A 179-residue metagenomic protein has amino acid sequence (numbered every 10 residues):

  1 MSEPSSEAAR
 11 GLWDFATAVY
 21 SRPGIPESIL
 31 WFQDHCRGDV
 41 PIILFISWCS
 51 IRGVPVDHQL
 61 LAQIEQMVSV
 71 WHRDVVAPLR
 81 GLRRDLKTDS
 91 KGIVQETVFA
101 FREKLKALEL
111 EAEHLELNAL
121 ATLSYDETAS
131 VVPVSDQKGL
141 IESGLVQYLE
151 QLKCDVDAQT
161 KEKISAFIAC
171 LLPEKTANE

Functional and structural regions predicted by a protein language model:
M1-R22, V76-R80, R84-T88: An acidic intrinsically disordered interaction segment
L12-Q33, A100-R102: Short amphipathic alpha-helical segments and their helix-coil junctions
I25-S69: N-terminal interaction modules that seed assembly of large macromolecular complexes
S28, G38-L44, V75-P78, E116-A119 (+1 more regions): Residue-level detector of well-ordered alpha-helical segments, enriched for hydrophobic/aromatic packing positions
P41-I51, A107, N118-Y125, Q147: Short, hydrophobic/amphipathic alpha-helical patches that form generic packing surfaces within helical domains
C49-Q59, D126-V132, D155-D157: Short helix-capping/linker segments at secondary-structure and domain boundaries
L60-S124: Aromatic-anchored, charged helix-turn/loop surface patch used as a conserved interaction hotspot
S135-E179: Glycine-rich, aromatic-bearing surface loops/beta-hairpins
